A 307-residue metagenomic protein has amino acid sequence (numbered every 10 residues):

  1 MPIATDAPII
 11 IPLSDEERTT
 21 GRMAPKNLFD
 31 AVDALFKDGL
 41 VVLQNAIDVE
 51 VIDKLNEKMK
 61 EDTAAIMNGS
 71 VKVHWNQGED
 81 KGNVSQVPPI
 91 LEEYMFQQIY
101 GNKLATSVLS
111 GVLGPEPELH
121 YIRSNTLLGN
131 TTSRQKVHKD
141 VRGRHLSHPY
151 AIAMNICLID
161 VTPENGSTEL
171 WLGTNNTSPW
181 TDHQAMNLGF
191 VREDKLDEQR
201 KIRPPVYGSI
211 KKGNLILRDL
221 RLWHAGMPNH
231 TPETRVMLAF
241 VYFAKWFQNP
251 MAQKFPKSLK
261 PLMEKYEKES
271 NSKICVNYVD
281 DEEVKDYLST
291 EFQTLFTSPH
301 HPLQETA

Functional and structural regions predicted by a protein language model:
P2-D38, Q44-H145, H183: Non-heme Fe(II)-dependent double-stranded beta-helix
P2-T20, G69-K72, L215-L217, R221-A307: Non-heme Fe(II)/2-oxoglutarate
E16, V161-A225: Double-stranded beta-helix
P115, G129-T132, V161-P163, N176 (+2 more regions): Short, charged/polar surface micro-motifs in flexible loops or helix N-caps
P115-I122, S133-Q135, Y150-I156, G166 (+1 more regions): Generic beta-strand structural signal
K136-D140, G189-I202, T234, Q253-P261: Short, surface-exposed loop/helix-turn segments at secondary-structure junctions that function as lids/hinges flanking
H138-A151, R203-P204, I210, E233-T234: A short beta-loop-beta micro-motif enriched in histidine and acidic residues
H145-P163, S209-K212, V241-A244: Short, conserved beta-strand element in jelly-roll/cupin
